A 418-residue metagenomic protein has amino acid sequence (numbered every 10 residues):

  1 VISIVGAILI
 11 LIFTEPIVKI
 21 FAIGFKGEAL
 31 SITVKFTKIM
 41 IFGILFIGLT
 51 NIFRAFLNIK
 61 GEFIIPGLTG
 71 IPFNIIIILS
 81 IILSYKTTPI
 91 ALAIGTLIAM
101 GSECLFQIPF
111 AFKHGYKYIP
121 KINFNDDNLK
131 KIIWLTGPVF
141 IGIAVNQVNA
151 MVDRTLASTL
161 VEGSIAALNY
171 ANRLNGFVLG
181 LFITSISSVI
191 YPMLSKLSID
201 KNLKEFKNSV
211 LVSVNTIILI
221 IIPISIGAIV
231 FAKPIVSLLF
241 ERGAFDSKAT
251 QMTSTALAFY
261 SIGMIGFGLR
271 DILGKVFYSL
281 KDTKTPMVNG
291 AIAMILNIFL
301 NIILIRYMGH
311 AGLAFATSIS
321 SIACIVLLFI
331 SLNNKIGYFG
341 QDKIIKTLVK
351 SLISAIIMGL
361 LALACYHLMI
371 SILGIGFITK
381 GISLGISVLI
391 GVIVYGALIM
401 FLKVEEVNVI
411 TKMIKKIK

Functional and structural regions predicted by a protein language model:
V1-K418: Membrane-embedded alpha-helical bundles of multi-pass transporters/translocases, especially carrier/permease families
